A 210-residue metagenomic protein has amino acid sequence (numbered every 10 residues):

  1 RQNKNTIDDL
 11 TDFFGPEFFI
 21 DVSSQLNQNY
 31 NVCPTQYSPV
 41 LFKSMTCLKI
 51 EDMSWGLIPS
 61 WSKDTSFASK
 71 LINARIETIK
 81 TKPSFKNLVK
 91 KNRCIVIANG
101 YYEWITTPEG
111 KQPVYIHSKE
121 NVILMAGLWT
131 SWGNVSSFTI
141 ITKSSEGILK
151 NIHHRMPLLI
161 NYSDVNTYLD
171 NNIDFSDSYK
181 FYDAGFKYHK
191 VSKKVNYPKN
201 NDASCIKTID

Functional and structural regions predicted by a protein language model:
R1-D210: Short linear sequence motif anchored by a di-proline
